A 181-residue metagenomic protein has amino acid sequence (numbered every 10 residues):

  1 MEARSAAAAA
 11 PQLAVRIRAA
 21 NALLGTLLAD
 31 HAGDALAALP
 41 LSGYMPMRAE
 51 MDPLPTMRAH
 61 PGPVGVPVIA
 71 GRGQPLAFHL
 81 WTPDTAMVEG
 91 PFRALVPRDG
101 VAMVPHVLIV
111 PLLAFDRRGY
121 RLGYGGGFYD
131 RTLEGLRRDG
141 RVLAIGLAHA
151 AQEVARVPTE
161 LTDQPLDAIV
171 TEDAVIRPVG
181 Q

Functional and structural regions predicted by a protein language model:
M1-V104: N-terminal active-site beta-alpha-beta segment that forms phosphate/nucleotide-binding and substrate-recognition loops
Q74-Q181: Conserved phosphate- and dinucleotide-binding cores of soluble alpha/beta proteins, encompassing both enzyme active
